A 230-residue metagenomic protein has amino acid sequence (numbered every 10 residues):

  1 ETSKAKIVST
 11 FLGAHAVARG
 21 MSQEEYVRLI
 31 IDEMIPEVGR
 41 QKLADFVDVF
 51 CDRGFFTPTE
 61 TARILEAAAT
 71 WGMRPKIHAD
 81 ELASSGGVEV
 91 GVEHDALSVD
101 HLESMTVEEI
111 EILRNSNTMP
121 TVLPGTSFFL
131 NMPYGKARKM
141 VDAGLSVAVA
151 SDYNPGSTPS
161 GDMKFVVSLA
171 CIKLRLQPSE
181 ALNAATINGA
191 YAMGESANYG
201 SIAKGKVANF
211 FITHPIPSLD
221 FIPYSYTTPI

Functional and structural regions predicted by a protein language model:
E1-S85: Metal-coordinating catalytic core of metallo-dependent amide/deamination hydrolases
T2-I7, Q41-L43, S116-N117, A143-L145 (+3 more regions): Short coil/turn connectors at secondary-structure junctions
A18-G20, S157-T158, F221: A generic structural signal for short coil/turn motifs at secondary-structure boundaries
F46-V49, S98-H101, F210: Well-ordered beta-strand positions
R74, S84-N198, T213, P217: Active-site-adjacent C-terminal substructures of enzyme catalytic domains
I187, V207-I230: C-terminal cap of metal-dependent C-N hydrolases
